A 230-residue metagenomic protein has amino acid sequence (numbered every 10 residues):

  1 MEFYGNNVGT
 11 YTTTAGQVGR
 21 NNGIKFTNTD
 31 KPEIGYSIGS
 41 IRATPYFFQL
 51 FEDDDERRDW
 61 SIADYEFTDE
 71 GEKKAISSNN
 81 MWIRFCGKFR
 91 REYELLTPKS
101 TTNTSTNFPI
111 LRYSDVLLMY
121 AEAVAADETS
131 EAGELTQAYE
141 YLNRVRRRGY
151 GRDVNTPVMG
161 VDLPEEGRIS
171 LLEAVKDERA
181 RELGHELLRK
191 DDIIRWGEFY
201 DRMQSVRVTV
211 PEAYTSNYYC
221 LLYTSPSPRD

Functional and structural regions predicted by a protein language model:
M1, G5, T10-T12, D53-S225 (+1 more regions): Acidic/polar-rich alpha-helix caps and helix-coil junctions
M1-I41: Polar, glycine-rich mid-to-C-terminal structural blocks that act as macromolecule-binding/assembly scaffolds
A43-T44, L135: Residue-level signal for threonine
